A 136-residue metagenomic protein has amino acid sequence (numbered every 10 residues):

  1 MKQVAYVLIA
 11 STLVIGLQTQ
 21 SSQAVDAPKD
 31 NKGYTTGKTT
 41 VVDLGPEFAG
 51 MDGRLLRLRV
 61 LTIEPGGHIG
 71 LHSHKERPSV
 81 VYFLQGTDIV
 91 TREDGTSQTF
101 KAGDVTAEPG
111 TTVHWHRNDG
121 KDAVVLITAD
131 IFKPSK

Functional and structural regions predicted by a protein language model:
K2-Y6, S11-R57, T91, T99 (+2 more regions): A short, N-terminal "cap"/entry segment at the start of jelly-roll beta-barrel domains of the cupin/DSBH fold
M51-L55, G67-V80: A short beta-loop-beta micro-motif enriched in histidine and acidic residues
T62, Y82, I127-D130: Soluble periplasmic/extracytoplasmic beta-strand elements of cell-envelope proteins
I63-E64, E93-T111: Short acidic-glycine-tyrosine-enriched beta hairpin
H68-G70, I89, T106, G110-R117: Histidine-centered metal-chelating micro-motifs
E76-D94, D104: Glycine- and acidic-residue-biased ligand/ion/polar-headgroup-sensing regions
T111-S135: Ligand-binding loop in jelly-roll beta-barrel domains
